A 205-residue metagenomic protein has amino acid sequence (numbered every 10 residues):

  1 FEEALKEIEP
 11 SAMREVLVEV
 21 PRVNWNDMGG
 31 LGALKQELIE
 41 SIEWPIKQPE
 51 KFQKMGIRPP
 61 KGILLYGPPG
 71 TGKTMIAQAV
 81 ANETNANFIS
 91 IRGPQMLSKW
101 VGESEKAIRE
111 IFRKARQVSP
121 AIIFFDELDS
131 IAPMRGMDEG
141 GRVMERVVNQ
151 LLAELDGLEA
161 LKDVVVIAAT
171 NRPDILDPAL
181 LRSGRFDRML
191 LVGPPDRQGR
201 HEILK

Functional and structural regions predicted by a protein language model:
F1-V18: Interdomain "pre-motor" coupling segment immediately N-terminal to P-loop NTPase/helicase cores
R22-K205: Walker A/P-loop NTP-binding motif of AAA+ ATPase domains
